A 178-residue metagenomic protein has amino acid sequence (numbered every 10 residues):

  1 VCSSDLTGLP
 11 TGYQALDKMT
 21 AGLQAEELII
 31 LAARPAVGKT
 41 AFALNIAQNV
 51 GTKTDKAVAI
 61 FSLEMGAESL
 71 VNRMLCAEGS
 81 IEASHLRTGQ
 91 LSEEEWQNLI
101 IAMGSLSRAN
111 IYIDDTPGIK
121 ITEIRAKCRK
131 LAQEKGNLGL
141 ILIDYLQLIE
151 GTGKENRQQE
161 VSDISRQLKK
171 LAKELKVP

Functional and structural regions predicted by a protein language model:
C2-S3: Short, small-residue-biased leader/transition segments that mark boundaries at the very start of proteins
T11-G22: Pre-Walker A adenine-sensing motif
K18, A41, N45, N49-N137 (+1 more regions): Cytosolic-facing regulatory segments adjacent to core modules
Q24-I29, K56: Pre-Walker A (Motif I) flank of P-loop NTPase domains
A32: Residues at the beta-strand->loop junction immediately N-terminal to the Walker
P35: The conserved Walker
G38: Conserved glycine(s) of the Walker
N49-T52, E160-P178: Substrate-engagement module of ASCE P-loop NTPases
